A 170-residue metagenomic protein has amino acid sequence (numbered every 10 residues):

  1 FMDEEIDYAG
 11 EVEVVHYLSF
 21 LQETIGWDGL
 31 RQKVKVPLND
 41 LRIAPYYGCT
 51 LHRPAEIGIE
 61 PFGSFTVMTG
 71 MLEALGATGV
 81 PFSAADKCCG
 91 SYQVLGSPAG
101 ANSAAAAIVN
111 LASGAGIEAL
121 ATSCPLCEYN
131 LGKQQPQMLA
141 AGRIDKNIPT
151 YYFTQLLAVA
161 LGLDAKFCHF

Functional and structural regions predicted by a protein language model:
F1-F170: Iron-sulfur cluster-binding electron-transfer modules in prokaryotic oxidoreductases
